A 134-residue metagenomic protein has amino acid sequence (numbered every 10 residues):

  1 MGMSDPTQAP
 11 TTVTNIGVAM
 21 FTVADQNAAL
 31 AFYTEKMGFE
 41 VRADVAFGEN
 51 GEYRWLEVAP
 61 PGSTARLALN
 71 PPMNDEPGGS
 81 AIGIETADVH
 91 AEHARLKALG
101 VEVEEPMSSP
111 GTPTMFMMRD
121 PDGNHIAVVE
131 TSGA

Functional and structural regions predicted by a protein language model:
G2-L30, G79-I82, S132-A134: N-terminal beta-strand motif that seeds the catalytic metal site of vicinal oxygen chelate
S4-Q8, W55, A68-P71, V103-E104: A generic local structural motif
Q8-T11, T34, N74, M118: Structural motif
T11-T14, M20-T64: Core segments of cupin and vicinal oxygen chelate
N15-A24, R54-P61, A65, P71-L99 (+2 more regions): Vicinal oxygen chelate
M37-E40, G100-E104: A common structural junction motif
M107-P110: Short loop/turn motifs at secondary-structure junctions and domain boundaries
